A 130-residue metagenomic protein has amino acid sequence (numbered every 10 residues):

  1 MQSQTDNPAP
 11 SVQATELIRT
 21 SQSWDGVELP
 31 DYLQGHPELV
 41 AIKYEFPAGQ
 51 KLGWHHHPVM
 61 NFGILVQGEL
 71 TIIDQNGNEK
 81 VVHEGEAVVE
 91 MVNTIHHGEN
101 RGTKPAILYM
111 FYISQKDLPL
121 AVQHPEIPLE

Functional and structural regions predicted by a protein language model:
M1-E38, H124-E130: A short, N-terminal "cap"/entry segment at the start of jelly-roll beta-barrel domains of the cupin/DSBH fold
Q34-G35, H56, I64, R101-P105: Extracellular/periplasmic catalytic domains that process cell-envelope and extracellular macromolecules
G35-E38, Y44, A48, G53: Short, surface-exposed binding/anchoring microloops in extracellular/periplasmic proteins
F46, N76-N93: Short acidic-glycine-tyrosine-enriched beta hairpin
K51-L52, E69-I73, A87: Short beta-strand segments in beta-sandwich/barrel cores
G53-V59, T94: Histidine-centered catalytic micro-motifs
H57-N76: Glycine- and acidic-residue-biased ligand/ion/polar-headgroup-sensing regions
H83, N93-L118: Ligand-binding loop in jelly-roll beta-barrel domains
